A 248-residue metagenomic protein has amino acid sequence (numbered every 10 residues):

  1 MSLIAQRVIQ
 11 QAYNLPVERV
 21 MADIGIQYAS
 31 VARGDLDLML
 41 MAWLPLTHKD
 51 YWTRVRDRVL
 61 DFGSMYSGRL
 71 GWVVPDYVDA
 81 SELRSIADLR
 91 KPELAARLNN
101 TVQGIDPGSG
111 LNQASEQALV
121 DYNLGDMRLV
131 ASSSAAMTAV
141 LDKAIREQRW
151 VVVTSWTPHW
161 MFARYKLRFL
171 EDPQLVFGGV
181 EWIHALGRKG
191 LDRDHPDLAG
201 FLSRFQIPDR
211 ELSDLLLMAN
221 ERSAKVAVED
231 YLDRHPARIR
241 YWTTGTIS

Functional and structural regions predicted by a protein language model:
M1, N112-R146, H159, V180-W182 (+2 more regions): An extracytoplasmic/periplasmic, membrane-proximal ligand-sensing/linker region
I4-N14, E93-L129, D233: Ligand-binding cleft/hinge of the Venus flytrap
P16-S30, L129-V140: Short helix-initiation/N-cap motifs at beta->coil->alpha
A22-V73: N-terminal segment of the mature folded domain
L40-R54, K143-R168: A ligand-binding cleft/hinge motif common to bilobed small-molecule-binding domains
L44-P45, D76-A80, G104-G110, R188-D192: Short coil/turn segments
D57-I105: A conserved helix-loop-strand patch within extracytoplasmic ligand-binding domains of the periplasmic binding
F62-W72, P158-D209: Periplasmic-binding protein-like
